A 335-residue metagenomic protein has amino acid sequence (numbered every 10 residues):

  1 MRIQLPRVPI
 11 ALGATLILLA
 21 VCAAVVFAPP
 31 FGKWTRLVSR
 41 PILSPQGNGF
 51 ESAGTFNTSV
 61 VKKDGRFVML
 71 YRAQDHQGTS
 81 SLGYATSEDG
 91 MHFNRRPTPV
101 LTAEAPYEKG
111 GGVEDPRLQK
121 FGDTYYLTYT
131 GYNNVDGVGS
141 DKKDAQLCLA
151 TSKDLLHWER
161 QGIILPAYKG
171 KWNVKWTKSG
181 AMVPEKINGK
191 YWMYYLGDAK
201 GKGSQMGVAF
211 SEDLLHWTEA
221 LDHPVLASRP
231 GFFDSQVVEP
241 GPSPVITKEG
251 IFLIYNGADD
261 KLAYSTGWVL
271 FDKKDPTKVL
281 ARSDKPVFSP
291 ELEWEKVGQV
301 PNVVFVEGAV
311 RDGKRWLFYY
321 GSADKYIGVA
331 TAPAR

Functional and structural regions predicted by a protein language model:
R2-L16: N-terminal Sec-pathway targeting helices
L12-G32: Bacterial Sec-dependent signal peptides at the C-terminal "C-region" and cleavage site
P30-K62, M91-K120, N134, L156-K186 (+2 more regions): Surface loop/turn signatures of beta-propeller and other carbohydrate-active proteins
T58-D75, D115-S140, S179-G201, V208 (+3 more regions): Hydrophobic core segments of beta-strands in well-ordered, beta-rich domains
L82-G90, D144-L155, G207-D213, T266-D275 (+1 more regions): Beta-propeller blade signature
L127-V135, D144, C148-T151, I164-A167: Intrinsically disordered, low-complexity linker/loop segments enriched in Gly/Pro and charged/polar residues
G250-F252, N256-D275: A glycine-rich beta-turn/hairpin centered on an aromatic-Pro dipeptide
V310-R335: Blade-level signature of beta-propeller repeat domains, shared across WD40, Kelch, NHL, RCC1 and BNR/Asp-box propellers
